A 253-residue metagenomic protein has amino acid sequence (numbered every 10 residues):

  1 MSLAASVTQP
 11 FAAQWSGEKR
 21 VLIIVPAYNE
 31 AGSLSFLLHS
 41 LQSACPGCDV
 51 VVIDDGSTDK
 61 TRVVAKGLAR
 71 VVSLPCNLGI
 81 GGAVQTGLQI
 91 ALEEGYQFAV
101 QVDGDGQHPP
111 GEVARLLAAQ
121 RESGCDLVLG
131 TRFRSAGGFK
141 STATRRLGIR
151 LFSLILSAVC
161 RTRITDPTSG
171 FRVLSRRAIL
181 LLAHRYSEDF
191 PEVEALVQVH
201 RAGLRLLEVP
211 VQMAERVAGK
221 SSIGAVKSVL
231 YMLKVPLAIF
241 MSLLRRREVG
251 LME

Functional and structural regions predicted by a protein language model:
M1-V21, G32, L154, V159-R161 (+1 more regions): Hydrophobic helical membrane-anchoring modules
L22-P26, S73: Short hydrophobic beta-strand elements that form part of the catalytic alpha/beta core underpinning NDP-sugar/donor
V25-L38, G56: Active-site beta-to-alpha loop of glycosyltransferases that engages the nucleotide-sugar donor
G32-F36, D59-V63, G82, D166 (+1 more regions): Residue-level preference for short helical/loop micro-motifs built around acidic side chains
H39-C48: Short, acidic, metal-binding catalytic loop of nucleotide-sugar glycosyltransferases
D54-R62, G106: A conserved acidic beta->alpha catalytic loop
L74-E93, F98, P110-D189, R216-L233 (+1 more regions): Acceptor/aglycone-binding surface of glycosyltransferases and processive sugar-polymer synthases
